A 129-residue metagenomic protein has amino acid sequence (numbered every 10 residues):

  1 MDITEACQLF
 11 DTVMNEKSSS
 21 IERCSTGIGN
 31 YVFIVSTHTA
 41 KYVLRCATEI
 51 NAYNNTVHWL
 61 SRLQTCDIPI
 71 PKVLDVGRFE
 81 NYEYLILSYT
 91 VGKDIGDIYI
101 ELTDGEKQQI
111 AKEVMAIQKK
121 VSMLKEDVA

Functional and structural regions predicted by a protein language model:
M1-S19: Juxta-kinase regulatory segment immediately upstream of eukaryotic protein kinase catalytic domains
E22-A129: ATP-binding pocket architecture of kinase catalytic cores
